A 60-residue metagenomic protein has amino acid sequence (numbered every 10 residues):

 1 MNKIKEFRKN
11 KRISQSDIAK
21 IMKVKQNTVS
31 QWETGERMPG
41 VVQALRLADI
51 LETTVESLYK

Functional and structural regions predicted by a protein language model:
M1, S57-K60: Short hydrophobic/aromatic patches at helix-to-coil boundaries
M1-N10: A short, Lys/Arg-rich alpha-helix, primarily the initiator
K5, S30-Q31, G40, Y59: Key DNA-contacting residues within the recognition helix of helix-turn-helix
K9, K20, D49: Alpha-helical residues within the helix-turn-helix
I13-Q31: Short alpha-helical DNA-recognition segment
K23, V42-S57: DNA major-groove recognition helix of helix-turn-helix/homeodomain DNA-binding modules
